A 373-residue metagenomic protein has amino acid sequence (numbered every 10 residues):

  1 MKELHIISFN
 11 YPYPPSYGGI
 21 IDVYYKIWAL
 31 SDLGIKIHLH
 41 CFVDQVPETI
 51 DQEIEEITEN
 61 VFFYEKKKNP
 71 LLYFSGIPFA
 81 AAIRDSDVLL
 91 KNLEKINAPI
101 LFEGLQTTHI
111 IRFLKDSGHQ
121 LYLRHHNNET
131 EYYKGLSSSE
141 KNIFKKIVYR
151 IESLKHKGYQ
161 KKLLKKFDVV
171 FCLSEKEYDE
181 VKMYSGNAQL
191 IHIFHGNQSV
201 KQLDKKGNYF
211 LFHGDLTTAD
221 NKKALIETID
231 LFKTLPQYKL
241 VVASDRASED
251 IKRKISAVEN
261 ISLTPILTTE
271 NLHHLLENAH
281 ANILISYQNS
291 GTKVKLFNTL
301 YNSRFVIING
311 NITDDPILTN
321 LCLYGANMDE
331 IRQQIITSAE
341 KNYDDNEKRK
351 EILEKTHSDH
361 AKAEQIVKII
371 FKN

Functional and structural regions predicted by a protein language model:
M1-E59, K95, K233-L235: N-terminal subdomain of nucleotide-sugar transferases
K68-G76, Y122-K155: Acceptor-binding helix/loop patch of EC 2.4 sugar-transfer enzymes, predominantly nucleotide-sugar-dependent
R84, E340-N373: A charged, aromatic-enriched C-terminal amphipathic alpha-helix characteristic of glycosyltransferases across folds
L90-H109, Q120-Y122: Short N-terminal targeting/anchoring amphipathic segment
R150-V200: Donor nucleotide-sugar binding/catalytic pocket of nucleotide-sugar-dependent glycosyltransferases
D168, L276-G291, R304-F305: Acidic donor-binding loop of glycosyltransferase active sites
I193-K254, L263-H273, E277: Conserved catalytic-core segment of nucleotide-activated headgroup transferases in glycan assembly
H273, V294-N302, D315: Short alpha-helical segment that forms part of, or immediately flanks, the ligand-binding pocket in carbohydrate-active
